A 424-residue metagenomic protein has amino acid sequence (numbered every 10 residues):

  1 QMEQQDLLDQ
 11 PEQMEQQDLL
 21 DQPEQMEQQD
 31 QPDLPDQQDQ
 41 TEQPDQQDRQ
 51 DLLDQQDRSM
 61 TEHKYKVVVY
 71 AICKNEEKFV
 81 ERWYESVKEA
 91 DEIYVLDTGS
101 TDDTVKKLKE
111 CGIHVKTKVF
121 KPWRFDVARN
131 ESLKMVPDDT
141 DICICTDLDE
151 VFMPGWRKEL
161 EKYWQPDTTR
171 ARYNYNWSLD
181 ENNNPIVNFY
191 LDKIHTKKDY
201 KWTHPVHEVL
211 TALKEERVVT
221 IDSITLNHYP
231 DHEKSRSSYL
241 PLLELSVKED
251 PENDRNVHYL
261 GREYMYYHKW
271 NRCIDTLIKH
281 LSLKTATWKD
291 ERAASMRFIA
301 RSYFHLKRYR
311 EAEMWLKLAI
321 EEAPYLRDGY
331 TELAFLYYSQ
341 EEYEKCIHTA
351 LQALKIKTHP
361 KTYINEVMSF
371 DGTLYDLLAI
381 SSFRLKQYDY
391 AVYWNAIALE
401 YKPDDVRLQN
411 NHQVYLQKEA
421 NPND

Functional and structural regions predicted by a protein language model:
V68-E92: Short, well-formed alpha-helical segments that are part of the catalytic scaffolds of diverse glycosyltransferases
K78-E81, D102-C111, G155: Acidic helix N-cap motif at the loop->helix transition within catalytic regions of sugar-transfer enzymes
S86, L96-K109, F120-P122, D147-E150: A conserved acidic beta->alpha catalytic loop
D126-L133, F152-D275: Catalytic-site signature of metal-activated, phosphate-bearing donor transferases, centered on the GT-A/GT-A-like
N130-I142: Active-site nucleotide-sugar/metal-binding loop of Leloir-type enzymes
